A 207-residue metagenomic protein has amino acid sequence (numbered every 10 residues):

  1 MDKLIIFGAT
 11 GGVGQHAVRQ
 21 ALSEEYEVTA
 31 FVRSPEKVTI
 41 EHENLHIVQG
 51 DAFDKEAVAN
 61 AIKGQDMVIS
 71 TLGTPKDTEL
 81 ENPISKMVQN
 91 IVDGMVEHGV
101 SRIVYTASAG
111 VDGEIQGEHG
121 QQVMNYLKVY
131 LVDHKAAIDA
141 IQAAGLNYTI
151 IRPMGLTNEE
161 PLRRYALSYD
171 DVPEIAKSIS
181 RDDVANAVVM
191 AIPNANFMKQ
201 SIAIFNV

Functional and structural regions predicted by a protein language model:
L4-E24: N-terminal Rossmann NAD(P)H-binding glycine-rich loop of SDR-like oxidoreductase domains
A9, L127, L131-V132, A140 (+1 more regions): Active-site-lining helix/loop region of Rossmann-like oxidoreductase modules
F31-E36, D51-A52: N-terminal Rossmann-fold cofactor-binding loop
E43-Q65: Conserved Rossmann-fold cofactor-binding substructure of NAD(P)-dependent oxidoreductases
I62, D66-I69, V104: N-terminal Rossmann-like NAD(P) cofactor-binding module of classical short-chain dehydrogenase/reductase
S70, P75-I103, V132-A137: NAD(P)-cofactor binding segment of oxidoreductase domains
D77, G110-I115, L156-E160: Conserved catalytic-site region of short-chain dehydrogenase/reductase
I138-E160: Conserved beta-loop-beta element that borders a ligand/cofactor-binding pocket
